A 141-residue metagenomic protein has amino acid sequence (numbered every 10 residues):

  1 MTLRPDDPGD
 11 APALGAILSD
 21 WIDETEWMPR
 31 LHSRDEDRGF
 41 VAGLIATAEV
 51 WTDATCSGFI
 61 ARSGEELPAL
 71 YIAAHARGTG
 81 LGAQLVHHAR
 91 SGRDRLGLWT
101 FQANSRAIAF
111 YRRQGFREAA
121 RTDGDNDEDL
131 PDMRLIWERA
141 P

Functional and structural regions predicted by a protein language model:
M1-G9, W137-P141: Conserved N-terminal entry element of GNAT/NAT acetyltransferase domains
P8, G15-A42: Conserved GNAT-fold acetyl-CoA-binding loop/helix
G39-T52, E66, D129: A short helix-loop-beta-strand connector motif used in the catalytic cores of GNAT acetyltransferases and, in some
A54-Y71: Conserved beta-strand in the GNAT
L67-R77, T100-F101: A short, internal acetyl-CoA/4′-phosphopantetheine-binding micro-motif in the GNAT/acyltransferase core
G78-S91, A109-R113: Conserved acetyl-CoA-binding loop-helix of GNAT-fold acetyltransferases
S91-A103: Conserved GNAT acetyl-CoA-binding A-motif
R112-A120: Conserved acetyl-CoA-binding loop of GNAT-fold acetyltransferases
